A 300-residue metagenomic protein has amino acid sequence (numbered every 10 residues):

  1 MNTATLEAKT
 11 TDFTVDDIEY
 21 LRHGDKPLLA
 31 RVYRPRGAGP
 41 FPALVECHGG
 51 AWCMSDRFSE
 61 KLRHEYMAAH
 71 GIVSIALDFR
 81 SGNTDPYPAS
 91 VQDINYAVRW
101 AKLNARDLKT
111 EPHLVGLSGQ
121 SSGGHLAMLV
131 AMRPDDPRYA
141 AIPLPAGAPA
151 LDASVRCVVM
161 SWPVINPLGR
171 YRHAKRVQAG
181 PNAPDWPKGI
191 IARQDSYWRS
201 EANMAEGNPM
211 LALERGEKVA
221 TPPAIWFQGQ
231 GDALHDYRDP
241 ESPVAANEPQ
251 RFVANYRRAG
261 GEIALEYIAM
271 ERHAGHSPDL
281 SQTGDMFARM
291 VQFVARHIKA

Functional and structural regions predicted by a protein language model:
N2-A38: N-terminal cap/lid segment of alpha/beta-hydrolase-fold proteins
A4-T10, Y139-L144, G169-G216: Mobile cap/lid helix-loop segments that gate and shape the active-site cleft of serine hydrolases
R31, I225-Y237, A246, Q250-A300: C-terminal catalytic histidine-bearing segment of alpha/beta-hydrolase fold enzymes
P40-G50: Short beta-strand element of the alpha/beta-hydrolase
C47-G49, A101, Q228-G229: The conserved beta1-alpha1 loop
F58-A76: Short amphipathic alpha-helix adjacent to the substrate-entry channel of hydrolases
D85-R106: Alpha/beta-hydrolase active-site loop
R99-R176: Primarily recognizes the serine-hydrolase "nucleophile elbow" in alpha/beta-hydrolase and SGNH/GDSL folds
